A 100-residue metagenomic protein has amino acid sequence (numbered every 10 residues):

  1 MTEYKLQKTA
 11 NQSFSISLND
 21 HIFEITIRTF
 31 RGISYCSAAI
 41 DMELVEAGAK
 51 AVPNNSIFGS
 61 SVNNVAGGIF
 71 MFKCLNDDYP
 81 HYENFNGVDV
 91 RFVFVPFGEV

Functional and structural regions predicted by a protein language model:
M1-T26: Short, charged/polar N-terminal "headpieces" of proteins
E3, D20, E24, E43-E46 (+2 more regions): Glutamate identity and glutamate-enriched acidic tracts
Y4, Y35, Y79-Y82: Sequence-level detector for tyrosine residue identity
L6-K8, G59-S60, G87: Generic structural "secondary-structure junction" signal
T9, H21, F30, D77 (+1 more regions): Generic structural motif
R31-L75: Acidic, aromatic-enriched beta-alpha/helix-loop junctions
N76-V100: Short, compact, well-ordered microdomains
